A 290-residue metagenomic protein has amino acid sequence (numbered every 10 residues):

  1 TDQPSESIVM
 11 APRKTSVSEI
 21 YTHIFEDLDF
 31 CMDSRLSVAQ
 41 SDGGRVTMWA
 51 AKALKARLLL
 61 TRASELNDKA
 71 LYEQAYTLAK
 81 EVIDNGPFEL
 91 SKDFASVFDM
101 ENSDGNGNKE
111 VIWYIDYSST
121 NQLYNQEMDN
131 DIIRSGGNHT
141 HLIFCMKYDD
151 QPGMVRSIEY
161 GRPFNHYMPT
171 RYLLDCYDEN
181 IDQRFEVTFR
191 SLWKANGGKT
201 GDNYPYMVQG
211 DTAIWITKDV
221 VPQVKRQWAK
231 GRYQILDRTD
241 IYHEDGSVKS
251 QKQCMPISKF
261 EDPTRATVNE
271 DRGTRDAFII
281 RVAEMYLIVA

Functional and structural regions predicted by a protein language model:
T1-T47, R57-A70, Q74, R226-Q227 (+1 more regions): Aromatic-anchored glycine-rich loop motif in surface-exposed flexible loops
Y21, D29-F30, K52, L60-K230: An aromatic- and glycine-enriched ligand-binding surface/loop that stacks and positions planar moieties
